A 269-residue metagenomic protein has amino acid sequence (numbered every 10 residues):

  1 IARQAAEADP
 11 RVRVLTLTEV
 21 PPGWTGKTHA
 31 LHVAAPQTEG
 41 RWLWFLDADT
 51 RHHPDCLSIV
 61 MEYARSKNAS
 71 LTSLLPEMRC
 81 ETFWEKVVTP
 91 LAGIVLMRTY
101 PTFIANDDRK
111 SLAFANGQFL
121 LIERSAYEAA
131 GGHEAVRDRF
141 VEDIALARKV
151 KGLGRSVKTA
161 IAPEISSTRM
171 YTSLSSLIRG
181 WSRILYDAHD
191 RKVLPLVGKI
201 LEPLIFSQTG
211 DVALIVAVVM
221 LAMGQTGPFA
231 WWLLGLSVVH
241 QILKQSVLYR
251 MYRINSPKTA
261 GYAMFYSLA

Functional and structural regions predicted by a protein language model:
I1-P21: Acidic donor-binding segment of Leloir-type glycosyltransferases
L17, L46-A48: Catalytic metal- and UDP-sugar-binding loop of GT-A-like glycosyltransferases, i.e., residues flanking the conserved
V20-H29, R139-F140: A short, glycine-/small-residue-rich helix N-cap motif at loop->alpha-helix starts within glycosyltransferase
L31, L43: Short aromatic/hydrophobic "clamp" motif used to bind/position activated sugar donors
E39-R41, N116-A130: Conserved nucleotide-sugar donor-binding and metal-coordinating catalytic region shared by glycosyltransferases
A48-Y63: Acidic donor-binding/catalytic loop of UDP-sugar-dependent glycosyltransferases, especially processive GT2
A64, L71-R98, S125-E128, H133-L196: Catalytic donor/gating beta->alpha subdomain of glycosyltransferases that bind UDP-sugars
K199, I205-A269: Membrane-embedded multi-pass helical conduit in multi-pass membrane proteins, especially envelope-biosynthetic
